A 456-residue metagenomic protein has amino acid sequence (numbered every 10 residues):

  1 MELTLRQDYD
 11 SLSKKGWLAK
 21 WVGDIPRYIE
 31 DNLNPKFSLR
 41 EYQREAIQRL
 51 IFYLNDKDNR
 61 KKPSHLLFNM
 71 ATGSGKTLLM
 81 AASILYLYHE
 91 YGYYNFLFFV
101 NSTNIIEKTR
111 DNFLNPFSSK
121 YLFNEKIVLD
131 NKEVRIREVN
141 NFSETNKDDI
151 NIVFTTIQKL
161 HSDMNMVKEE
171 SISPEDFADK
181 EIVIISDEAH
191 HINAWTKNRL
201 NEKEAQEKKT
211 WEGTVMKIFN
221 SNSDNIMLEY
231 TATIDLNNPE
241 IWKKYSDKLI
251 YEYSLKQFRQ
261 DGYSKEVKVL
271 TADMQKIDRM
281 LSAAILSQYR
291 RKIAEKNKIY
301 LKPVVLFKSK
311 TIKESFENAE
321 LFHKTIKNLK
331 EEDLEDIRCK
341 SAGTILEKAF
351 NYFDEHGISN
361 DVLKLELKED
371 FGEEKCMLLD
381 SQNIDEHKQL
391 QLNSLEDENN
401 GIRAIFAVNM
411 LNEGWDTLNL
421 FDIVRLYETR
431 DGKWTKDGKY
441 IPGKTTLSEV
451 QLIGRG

Functional and structural regions predicted by a protein language model:
M1-S74, L78-Y91, N104, D111-K120 (+3 more regions): ATP-dependent helicase/translocase motor core
R40-I47, D148, K159, I226 (+2 more regions): P-loop NTPase catalytic cores that bind/hydrolyze ATP
D58-P63, N146-I150, M166-I184, F371 (+1 more regions): Short basic/glycine-enriched coil/helix segment immediately N-terminal to the Walker B
K61-L67, Y94, K302-V305, I402-R403: Pre-Walker A (Motif I) flank of P-loop NTPase domains
L85-H89, T103, R110-D111, T155-E295 (+1 more regions): Signature of the SF2 helicase/ATPase Hel1-core->accessory helical subdomain module
Y93-S102, K302-K310: Conserved RecA-like ASCE P-loop NTPase motor core of nucleic-acid helicases/translocases
K120-N165: Inter-Walker segment of RecA-like/P-loop motor cores
I127, L200, R291-I293, N297-I405 (+2 more regions): Conserved C-terminal RecA-like helicase domain
